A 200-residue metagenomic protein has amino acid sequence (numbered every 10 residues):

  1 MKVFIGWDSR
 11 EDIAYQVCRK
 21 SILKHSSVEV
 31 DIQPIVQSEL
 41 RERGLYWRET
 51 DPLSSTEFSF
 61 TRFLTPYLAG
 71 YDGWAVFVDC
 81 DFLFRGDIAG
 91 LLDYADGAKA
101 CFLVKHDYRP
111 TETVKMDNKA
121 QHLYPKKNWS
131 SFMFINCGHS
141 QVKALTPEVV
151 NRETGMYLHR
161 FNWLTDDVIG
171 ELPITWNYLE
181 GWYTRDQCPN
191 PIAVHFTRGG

Functional and structural regions predicted by a protein language model:
M1, R62-F63, D72-G73, A98-K99 (+2 more regions): Short, surface-exposed beta-edge/turn micro-motifs
M1-T61, L68-Y71: N-terminal anchoring/stem segment of glycosyltransferases
I22, P66, D81, M133 (+1 more regions): A residue-level signal for conserved active-site and pocket-lining positions in enzyme catalytic cores
I35-Q37, V104, I174: Conserved beta-strand termini and adjacent loop/short-helix elements that scaffold enzyme active sites in alpha/beta
R41, K127-G200: Catalytic core and acceptor-binding pocket of nucleotide-sugar-dependent glycosyltransferases
T50-S54, D117-H122: Short, P/G- and charge-enriched loop/turn segments at secondary-structure junctions
T61-P110: GT-A fold catalytic core of metal-dependent nucleotide-sugar glycosyltransferases, centered on the diacidic
F102-K115, Q121-Y124, W129: A gly/proline- and charged-residue-enriched helix-loop-helix capping module
